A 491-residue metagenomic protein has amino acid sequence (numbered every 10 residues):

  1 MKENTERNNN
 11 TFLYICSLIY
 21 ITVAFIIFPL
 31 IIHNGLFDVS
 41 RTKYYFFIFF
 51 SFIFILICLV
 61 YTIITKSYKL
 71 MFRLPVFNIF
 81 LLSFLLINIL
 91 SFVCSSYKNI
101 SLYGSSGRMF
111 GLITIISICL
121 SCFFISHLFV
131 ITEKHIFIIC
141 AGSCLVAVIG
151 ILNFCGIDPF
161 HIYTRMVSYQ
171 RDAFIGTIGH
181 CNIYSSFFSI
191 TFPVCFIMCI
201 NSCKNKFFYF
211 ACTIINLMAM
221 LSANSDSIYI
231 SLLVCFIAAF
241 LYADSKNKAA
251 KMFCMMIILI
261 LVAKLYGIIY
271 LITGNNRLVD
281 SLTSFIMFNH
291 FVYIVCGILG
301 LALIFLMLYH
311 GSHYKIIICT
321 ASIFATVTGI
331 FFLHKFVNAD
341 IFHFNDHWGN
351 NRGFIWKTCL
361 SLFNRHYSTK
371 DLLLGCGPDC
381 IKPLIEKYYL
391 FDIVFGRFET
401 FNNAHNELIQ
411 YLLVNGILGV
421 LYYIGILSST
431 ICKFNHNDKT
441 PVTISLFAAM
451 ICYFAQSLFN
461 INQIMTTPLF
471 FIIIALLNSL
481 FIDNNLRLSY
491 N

Functional and structural regions predicted by a protein language model:
M1-T11: Short, Lys/Arg-rich, polar N-terminal cytosolic tail immediately upstream of the first transmembrane signal-anchor
N8-N9, I15-A24, F28-I31, F50-L59 (+11 more regions): Alpha-helical transmembrane segments of multi-pass inner-membrane proteins
I32, L36-T42, I257-R352, C359 (+2 more regions): Transmembrane helical bundles and short interhelical boundary loops of multi-pass, membrane-embedded
D38-L90, I294-C296: Hydrophobic alpha-helical transmembrane segments in multi-pass integral membrane proteins
L102-G111: Non-cytosolic membrane-interface motifs at loop->transmembrane helix junctions
R108, I149-Y163, F331-C380: Aromatic-rich transmembrane-lumenal/periplasmic boundary elements in polytopic membrane proteins
R171, W356, L374-G377, F401-I409 (+1 more regions): Alpha-helical membrane-protein architecture signal
H180, G353-T400, N415-G419: TM-adjacent membrane-interface loops and short helices in multi-pass inner/ER membrane proteins
